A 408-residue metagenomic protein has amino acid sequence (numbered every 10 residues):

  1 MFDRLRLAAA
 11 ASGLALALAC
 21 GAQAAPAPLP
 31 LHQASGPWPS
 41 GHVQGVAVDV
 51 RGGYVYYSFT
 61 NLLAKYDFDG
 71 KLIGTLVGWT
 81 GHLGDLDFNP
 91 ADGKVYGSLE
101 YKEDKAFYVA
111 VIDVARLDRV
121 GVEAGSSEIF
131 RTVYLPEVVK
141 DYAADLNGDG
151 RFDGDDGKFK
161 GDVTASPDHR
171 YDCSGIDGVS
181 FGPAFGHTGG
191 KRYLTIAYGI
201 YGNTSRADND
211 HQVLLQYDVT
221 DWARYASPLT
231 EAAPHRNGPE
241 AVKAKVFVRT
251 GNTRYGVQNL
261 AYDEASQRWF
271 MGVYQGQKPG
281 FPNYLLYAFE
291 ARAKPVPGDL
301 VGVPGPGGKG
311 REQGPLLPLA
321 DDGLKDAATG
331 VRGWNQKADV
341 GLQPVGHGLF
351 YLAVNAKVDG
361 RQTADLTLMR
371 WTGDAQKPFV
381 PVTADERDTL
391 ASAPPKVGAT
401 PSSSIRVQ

Functional and structural regions predicted by a protein language model:
L31-N61, H82, D177, A184: Beta-strand-rich domains and repeat architectures in extracellular enzymes and scaffolds, especially beta-propellers
L31-S35, R119-G175, V219-R254, G298-Q336 (+1 more regions): Surface-exposed loop and turn segments in beta-propeller and other repeat-based domains that flank or scaffold
Q44-V46, D85, G178, N259 (+1 more regions): Conserved beta-strand position repeated once per blade in WD40 beta-propeller domains
V48-R51, N89-D92, P183-G190, E264-S266 (+1 more regions): Residue-level detector of Asp-centered blade-edge/turn motifs that repeat once per structural unit in beta-propeller
V50-W79, K294-V303: Beta-propeller domains
N61, E100-Y101, L135, V139 (+4 more regions): Residue-level signature of beta-propeller blades and closely related beta-rich strand-turn architectures in secreted
D69-Y108, G121: Blade-loop segments of beta-propeller domains
F107-G125, A207-A226, T230, P282-P306 (+2 more regions): Beta-propeller blade signature
